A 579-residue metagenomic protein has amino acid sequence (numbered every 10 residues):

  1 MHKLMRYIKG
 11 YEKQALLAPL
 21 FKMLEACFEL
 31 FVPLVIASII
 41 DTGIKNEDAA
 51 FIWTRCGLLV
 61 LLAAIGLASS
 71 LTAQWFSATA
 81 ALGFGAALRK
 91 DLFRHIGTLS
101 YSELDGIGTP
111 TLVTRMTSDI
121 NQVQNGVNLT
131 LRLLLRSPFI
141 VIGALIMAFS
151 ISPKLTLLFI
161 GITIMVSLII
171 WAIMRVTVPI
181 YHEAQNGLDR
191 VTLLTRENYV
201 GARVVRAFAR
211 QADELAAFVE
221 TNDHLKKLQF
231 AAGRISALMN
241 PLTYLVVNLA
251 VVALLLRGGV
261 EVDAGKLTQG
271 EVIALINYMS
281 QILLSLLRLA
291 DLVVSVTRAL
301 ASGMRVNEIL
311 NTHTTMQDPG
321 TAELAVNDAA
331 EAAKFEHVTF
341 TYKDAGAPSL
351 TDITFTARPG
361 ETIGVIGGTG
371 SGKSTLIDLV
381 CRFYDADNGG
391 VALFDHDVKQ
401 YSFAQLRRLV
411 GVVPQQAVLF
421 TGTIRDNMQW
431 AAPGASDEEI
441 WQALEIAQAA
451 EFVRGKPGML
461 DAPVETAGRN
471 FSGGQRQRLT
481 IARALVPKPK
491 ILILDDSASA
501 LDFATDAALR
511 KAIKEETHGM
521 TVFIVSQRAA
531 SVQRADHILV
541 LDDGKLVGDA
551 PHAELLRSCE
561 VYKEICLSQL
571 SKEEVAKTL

Functional and structural regions predicted by a protein language model:
H2-M5, K13-L34, R55-L59, Q74-A78 (+4 more regions): Alpha-helical segments in transporter systems
K9, A15-T72, F76, F149-K154 (+1 more regions): Transmembrane helix-loop-helix hairpins at lipid-water interfaces of multipass membrane proteins, especially the type-1
G10, Q14-C27, L129-E183, L254-L267 (+1 more regions): Transmembrane helices of ABC transporter permease
G10-K13, T98-S102, S118-V127, L131 (+8 more regions): An intracellular "coupling" helix at the cytosolic face of ABC transporter transmembrane type-1 domains
E47-T54, M147-G161, A231-R305, I309-L310: Helix-loop-helix
L92, I96, V205, V306 (+1 more regions): Helix-loop junctions and hydrophobic alpha-helical segments within the transmembrane domains of large membrane
I96, F218, V306, F335-H337: Conserved catalytic Walker-motif region of ABC-type ATPase nucleotide-binding domains
V326-L579: ABC-type nucleotide-binding domain
